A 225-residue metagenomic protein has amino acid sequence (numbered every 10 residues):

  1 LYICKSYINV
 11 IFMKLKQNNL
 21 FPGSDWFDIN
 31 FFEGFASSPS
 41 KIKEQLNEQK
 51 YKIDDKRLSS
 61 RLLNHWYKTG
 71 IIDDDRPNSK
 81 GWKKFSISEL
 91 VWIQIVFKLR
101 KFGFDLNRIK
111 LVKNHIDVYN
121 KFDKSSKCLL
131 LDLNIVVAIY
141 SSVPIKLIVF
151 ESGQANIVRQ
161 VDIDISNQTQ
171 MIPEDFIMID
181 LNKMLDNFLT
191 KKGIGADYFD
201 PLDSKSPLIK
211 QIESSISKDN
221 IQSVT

Functional and structural regions predicted by a protein language model:
K14-W92, F97-F104: Basic helix-turn-helix/winged-helix DNA-binding cores and closely related short helical interaction motifs
D105-I109: Acidic, low-complexity cytosolic segments
V112-F199: Exposed, interaction-prone assembly regions rather than primary DNA-binding/catalytic cores
P201-I209, E213-I221, T225: Charge-dense, extended regions
